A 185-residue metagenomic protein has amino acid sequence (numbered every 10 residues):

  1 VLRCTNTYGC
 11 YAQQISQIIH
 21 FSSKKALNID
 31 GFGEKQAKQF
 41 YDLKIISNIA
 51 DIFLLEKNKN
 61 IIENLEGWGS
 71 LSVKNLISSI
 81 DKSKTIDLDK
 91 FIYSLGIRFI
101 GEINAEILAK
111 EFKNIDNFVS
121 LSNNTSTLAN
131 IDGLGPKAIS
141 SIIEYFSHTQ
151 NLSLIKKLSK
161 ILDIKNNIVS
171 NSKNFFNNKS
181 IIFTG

Functional and structural regions predicted by a protein language model:
V1-D30: Cys/His-rich short segments
T5, K24, S47, K57 (+1 more regions): Residue-level signal for pocket-adjacent positions within structured domains
T7, Y41, I62, S94: Generic anion/oxyanion-binding catalytic loop in active/binding sites
Y11-Q14, A37, K74, D81-K82: Short secondary-structure boundary micro-motifs
A12-I15, L27-K35, D42, S47-D51 (+1 more regions): Conserved ATP-binding/catalytic motifs of P-loop helicase motor domains
F21, L54, N64-G185: DNA strand-break repair and replication-stress modules
E34, I46-N64, G69: Compact, charge-rich alpha-helical regulatory domains located at protein termini
F40, K57-N58, K110: Short secondary-structure boundary/hinge segments and terminal tails
